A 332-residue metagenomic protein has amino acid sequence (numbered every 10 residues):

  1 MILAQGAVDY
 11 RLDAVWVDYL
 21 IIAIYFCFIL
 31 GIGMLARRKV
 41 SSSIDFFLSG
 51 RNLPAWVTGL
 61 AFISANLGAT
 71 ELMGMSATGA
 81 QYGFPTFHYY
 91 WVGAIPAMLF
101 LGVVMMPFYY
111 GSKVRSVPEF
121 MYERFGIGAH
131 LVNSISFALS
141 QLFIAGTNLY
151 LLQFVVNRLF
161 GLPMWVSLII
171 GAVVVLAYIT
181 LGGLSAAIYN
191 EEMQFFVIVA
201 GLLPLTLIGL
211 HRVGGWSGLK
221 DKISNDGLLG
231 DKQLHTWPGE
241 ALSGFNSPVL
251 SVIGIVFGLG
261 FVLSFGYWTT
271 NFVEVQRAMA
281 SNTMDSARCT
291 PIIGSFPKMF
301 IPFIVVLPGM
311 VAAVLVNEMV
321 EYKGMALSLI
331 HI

Functional and structural regions predicted by a protein language model:
I2-A14, R51-L53, V57, G74-H88 (+1 more regions): Loop-to-helix junctions at membrane interfaces in multi-pass transport proteins
Q5-L72, I179-G182, G201-P204, G214: Membrane-interface "cap" regions at the ends of multi-pass membrane proteins
D13-R37, S49, V57, A77-E119 (+2 more regions): Extracellular loop-to-transmembrane helix junctions
L20-G31, L60, G93-P96, F100 (+9 more regions): Lipid-exposed faces of alpha-helical membrane segments in multi-pass integral membrane proteins
S41-F47, R115, E119, S217-K222: Short, Lys/Arg-enriched, Gly/Pro-containing loop segments at transmembrane-helix junctions of multi-pass membrane
M75-L181, Y267, V273, R277-I330: Helix-loop-helix junctions that connect adjacent transmembrane helices in secondary transporters/permeases, recognized
